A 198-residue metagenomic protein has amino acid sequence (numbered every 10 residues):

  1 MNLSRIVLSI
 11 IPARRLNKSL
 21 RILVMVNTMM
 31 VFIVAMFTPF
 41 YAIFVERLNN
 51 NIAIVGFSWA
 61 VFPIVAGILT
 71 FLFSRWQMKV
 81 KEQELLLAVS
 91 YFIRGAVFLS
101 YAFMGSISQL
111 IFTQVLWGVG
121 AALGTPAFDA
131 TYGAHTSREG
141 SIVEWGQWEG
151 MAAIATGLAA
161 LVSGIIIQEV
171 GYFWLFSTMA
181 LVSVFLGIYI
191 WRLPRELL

Functional and structural regions predicted by a protein language model:
S9-P63: Helix-loop boundary and gating motifs at the non-cytosolic
I52-A53, R138-W148: Loop-to-transmembrane helix entry/capping segments in MFS-fold secondary transporters and related SLC/MFSD carriers
P63-F71, T156-G157: Residue-level signature of mid-helix packing/kink "hotspots" within the transmembrane helices of 12-pass Major
L69-E82, I167: Helix-to-loop junctions at the C-terminal end of transmembrane segments in multipass secondary transporters
L85-L99, A180: Structural signature of the two symmetry-related core transmembrane helices
A102-T113: Helix-loop junctions at membrane interfaces in 12-TM secondary transporters
L123-T136: Intracellular juxtamembrane helix-capping segments at the cytosolic ends of symmetry-related transmembrane helices
I165-S183: A membrane-interface helix-boundary motif in multi-pass transporters
